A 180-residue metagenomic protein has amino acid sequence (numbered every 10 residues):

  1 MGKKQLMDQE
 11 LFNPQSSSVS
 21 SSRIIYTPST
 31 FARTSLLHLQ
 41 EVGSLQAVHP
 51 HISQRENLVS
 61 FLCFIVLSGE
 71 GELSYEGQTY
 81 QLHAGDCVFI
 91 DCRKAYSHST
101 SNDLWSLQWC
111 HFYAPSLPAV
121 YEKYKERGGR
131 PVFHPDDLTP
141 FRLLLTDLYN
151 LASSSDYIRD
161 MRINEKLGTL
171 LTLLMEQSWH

Functional and structural regions predicted by a protein language model:
M1-H38, L151-S154, I158, Q177-W179: A short, N-terminal "cap"/entry segment at the start of jelly-roll beta-barrel domains of the cupin/DSBH fold
K4, A119-H180: Amphipathic alpha-helical segments enriched in hydrophobic/aromatic residues interleaved with Lys/Arg
Q5, Q9-S16, R33, L37-Q40 (+4 more regions): Membrane-targeting and insertion segments and their boundary/processing signals
I24-I25, I52, I65, I90 (+2 more regions): Weak global preference for isoleucine
I24-I25, L39, C87, S99 (+2 more regions): Generic preference for hydrophobic/aromatic residues in regular secondary structure cores
T34-R127: N-terminal regulatory/effector-sensing and dimerization cores that precede helix-turn-helix DNA-binding domains
